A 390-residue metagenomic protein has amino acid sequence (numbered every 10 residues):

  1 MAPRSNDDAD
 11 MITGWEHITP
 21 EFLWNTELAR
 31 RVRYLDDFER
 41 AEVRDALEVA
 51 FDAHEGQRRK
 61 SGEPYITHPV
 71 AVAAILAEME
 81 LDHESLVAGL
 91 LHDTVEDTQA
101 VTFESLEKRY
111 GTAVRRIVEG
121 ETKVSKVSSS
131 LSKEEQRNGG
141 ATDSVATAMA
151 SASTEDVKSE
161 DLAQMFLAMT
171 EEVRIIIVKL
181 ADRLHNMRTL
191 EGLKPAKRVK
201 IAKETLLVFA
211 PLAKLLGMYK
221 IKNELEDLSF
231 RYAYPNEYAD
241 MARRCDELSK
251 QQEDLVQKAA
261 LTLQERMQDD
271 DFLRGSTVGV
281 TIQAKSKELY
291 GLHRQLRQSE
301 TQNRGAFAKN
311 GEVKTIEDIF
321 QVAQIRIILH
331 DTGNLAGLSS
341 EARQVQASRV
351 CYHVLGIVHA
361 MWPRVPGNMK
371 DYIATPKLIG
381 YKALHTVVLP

Functional and structural regions predicted by a protein language model:
A2-N6, M11-D36, F51-R59, I66-E78 (+9 more regions): Nucleic-acid processing machinery
R44-E48: Thiotemplate assembly-line natural product biosynthesis machinery
D82: Basic/aromatic-rich interaction segments and small domains that mediate binding to polyanionic partners
S85-D93, K179: Short alpha-helical catalytic segment bearing the HExxH-like zincin motif of zinc-dependent metalloproteases
E96-F103: Aspartate-rich (DDxxD/NDxxD/DxxxD) Mg2+/diphosphate-binding motifs and their adjoining helix-loop segments
A141-V145: Flexible, low-hydrophobicity surface segments
